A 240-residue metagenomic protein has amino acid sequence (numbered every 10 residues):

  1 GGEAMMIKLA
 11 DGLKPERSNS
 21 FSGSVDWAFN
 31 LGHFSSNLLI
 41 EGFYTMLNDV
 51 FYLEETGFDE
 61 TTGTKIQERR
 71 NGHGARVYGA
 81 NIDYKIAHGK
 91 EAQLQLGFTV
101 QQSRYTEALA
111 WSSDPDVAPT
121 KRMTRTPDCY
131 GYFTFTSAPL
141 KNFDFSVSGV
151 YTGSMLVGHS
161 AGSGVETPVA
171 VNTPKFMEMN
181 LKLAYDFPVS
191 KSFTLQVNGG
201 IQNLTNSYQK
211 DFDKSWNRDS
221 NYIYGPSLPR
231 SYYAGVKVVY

Functional and structural regions predicted by a protein language model:
G1-E3, V50-F58, Q101, Y105-P115 (+2 more regions): Outer-membrane beta-barrel translocator domains and adjoining extracellular loop/strand segments of Gram-negative
G1-K8, E55-R70, P115-A118, N217-I223: Surface-exposed loop/turn segments flanking beta-strands in extracellular/periplasmic regions
G12-R70, R76, V197: Membrane-embedded beta-barrel scaffold of Gram-negative outer-membrane proteins
L13, G23-W27, A80-I86, L96 (+5 more regions): Residues on the lipid-exposed face of transmembrane beta-strands in outer-membrane beta-barrel proteins
R17-F21, G74-Y78, R125-G131, K175-M179 (+2 more regions): Residues that define the transmembrane beta-barrel architecture of outer-membrane proteins
N30-S36, G89-E91, N142, P188-L195: Short loop/turn motifs that connect adjacent beta-strands in outer-membrane beta-barrel proteins
N37-L47, T64-A161: Gram-negative outer-membrane beta-barrel transporters
N48-D49, V150-S160, Y185-Y240: C-terminal beta-signal and adjacent terminal beta-strands/loops of Gram-negative outer-membrane beta-barrel proteins
